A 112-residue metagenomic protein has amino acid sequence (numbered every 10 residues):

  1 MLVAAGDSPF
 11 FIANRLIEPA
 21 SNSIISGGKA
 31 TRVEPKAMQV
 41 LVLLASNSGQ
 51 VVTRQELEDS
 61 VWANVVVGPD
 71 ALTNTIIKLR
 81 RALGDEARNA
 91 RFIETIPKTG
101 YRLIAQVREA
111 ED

Functional and structural regions predicted by a protein language model:
M1-D112: Cytosolic linker/terminal segments flanking nucleotidyl-cyclase catalytic modules
